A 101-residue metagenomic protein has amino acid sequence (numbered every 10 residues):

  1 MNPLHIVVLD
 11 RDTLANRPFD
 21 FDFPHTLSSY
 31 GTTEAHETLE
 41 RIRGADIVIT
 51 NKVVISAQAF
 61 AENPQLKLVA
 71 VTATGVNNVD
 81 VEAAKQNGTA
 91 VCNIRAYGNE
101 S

Functional and structural regions predicted by a protein language model:
M1-A45: N-terminal glycine-/charge-rich "phosphate-binding" loop or analogous flexible N-terminal tail
I47-S101: Phosphate/diphosphate ligand-binding glycine-rich loop within oxidoreductases
